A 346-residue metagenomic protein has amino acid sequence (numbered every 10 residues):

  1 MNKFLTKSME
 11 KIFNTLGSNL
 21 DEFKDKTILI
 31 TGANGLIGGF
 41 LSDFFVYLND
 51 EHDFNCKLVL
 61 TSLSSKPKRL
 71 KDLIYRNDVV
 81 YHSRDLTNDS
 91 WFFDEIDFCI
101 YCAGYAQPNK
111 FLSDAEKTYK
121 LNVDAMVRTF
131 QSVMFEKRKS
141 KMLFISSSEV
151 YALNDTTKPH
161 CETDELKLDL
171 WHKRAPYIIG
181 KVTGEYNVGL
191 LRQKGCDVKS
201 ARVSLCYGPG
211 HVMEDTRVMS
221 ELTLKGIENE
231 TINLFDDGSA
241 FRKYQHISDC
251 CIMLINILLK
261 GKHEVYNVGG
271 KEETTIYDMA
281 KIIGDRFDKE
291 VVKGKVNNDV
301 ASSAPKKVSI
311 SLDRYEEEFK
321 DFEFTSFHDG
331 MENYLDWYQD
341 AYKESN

Functional and structural regions predicted by a protein language model:
M1-F4, G226-N346: C-terminal substrate-binding subdomain of Rossmann-fold SDR/epimerase-dehydratase oxidoreductases
M1-I28, D43, S90: Non-catalytic terminal and boundary segments that flank Rossmann-like NAD(P)-dependent oxidoreductase
T27-Y47: N-terminal Rossmann NAD(P)H-binding glycine-rich loop of SDR-like oxidoreductase domains
T31, I96-C102, F144-I145, N267: Rossmann-fold scaffold of SDR-type NAD(P)-dependent oxidoreductases
S83-L121: NAD(P)H-binding glycine-rich loop region in Rossmannoid oxidoreductase-like domains and their noncatalytic homologs
Y101, V127-R174: Conserved Rossmann-fold NAD(P)-dependent oxidoreductase catalytic core, especially the SDR/UDP-sugar
S113-R128, W171, A175, I179-G180: Glycine-rich NAD(P)-binding loop of the Rossmann-fold in SDR/ketoreductase-type enzymes
N154-E162, I178, V182, Y186-R242 (+2 more regions): NAD(P)-dependent short-chain dehydrogenase/reductase
